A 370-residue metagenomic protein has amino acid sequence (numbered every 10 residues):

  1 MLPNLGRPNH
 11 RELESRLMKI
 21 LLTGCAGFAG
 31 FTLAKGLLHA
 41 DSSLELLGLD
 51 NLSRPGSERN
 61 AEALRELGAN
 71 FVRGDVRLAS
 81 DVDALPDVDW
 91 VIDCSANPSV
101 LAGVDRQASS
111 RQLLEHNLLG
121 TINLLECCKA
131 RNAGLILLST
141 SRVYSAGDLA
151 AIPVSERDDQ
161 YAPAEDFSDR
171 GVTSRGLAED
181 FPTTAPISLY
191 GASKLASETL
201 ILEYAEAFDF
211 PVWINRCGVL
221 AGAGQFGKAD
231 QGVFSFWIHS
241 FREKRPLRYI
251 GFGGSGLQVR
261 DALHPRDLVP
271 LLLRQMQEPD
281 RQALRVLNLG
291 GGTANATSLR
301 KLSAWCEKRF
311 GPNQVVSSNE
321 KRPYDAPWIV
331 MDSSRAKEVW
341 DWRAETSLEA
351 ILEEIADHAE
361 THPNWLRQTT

Functional and structural regions predicted by a protein language model:
N4-L5, H10-G218: N-terminal Rossmann-like NAD(P)+-binding domain of SDR-like oxidoreductases, especially those catalyzing
F28, A221, W340-W342: Conserved hydrophobic/aromatic "anchor" residues that stabilize well-ordered secondary structure elements
E58-A61, E198, S235, A296 (+2 more regions): Short, surface-exposed alpha-helical segments at coil->helix boundaries
R77, A108, H116-L119, F181-T184 (+7 more regions): Residue-level signal for the nucleotide or nucleotide-sugar donor/cofactor binding architecture
D83, L125, L202, I238-H239 (+3 more regions): Solvent-exposed, non-membrane alpha-helical residues enriched in polar/charged side chains
L149-R175, L189, T199-M276, L302-R309: NAD(P)-dependent short-chain dehydrogenase/reductase
E243-T370: C-terminal substrate-binding subdomain of Rossmann-fold SDR/epimerase-dehydratase oxidoreductases
